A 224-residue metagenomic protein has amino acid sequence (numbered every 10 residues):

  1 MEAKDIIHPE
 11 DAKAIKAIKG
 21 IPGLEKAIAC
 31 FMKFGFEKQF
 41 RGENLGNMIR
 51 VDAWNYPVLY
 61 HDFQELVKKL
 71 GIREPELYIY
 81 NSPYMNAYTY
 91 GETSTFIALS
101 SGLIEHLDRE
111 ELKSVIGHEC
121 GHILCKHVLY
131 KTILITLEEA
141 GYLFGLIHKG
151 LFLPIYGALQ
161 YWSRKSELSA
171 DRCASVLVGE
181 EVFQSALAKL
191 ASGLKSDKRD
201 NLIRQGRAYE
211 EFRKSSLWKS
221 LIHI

Functional and structural regions predicted by a protein language model:
M1-T93, Y156, I224: Hydrophobic or amphipathic, alpha-helical segments that drive membrane association/targeting
G23, Y80-T89, T93, L177-I224: Active-site-proximal gating segments in proteases and membrane effectors
R50-W54, L99-S114, A158-R164: Short pre-active-site segment immediately N-terminal to the catalytic Zn-binding motif
Y80-M85, L103, E138-A140: Short glycine-enriched loops at secondary-structure junctions
T93-T95, A140: Short, hinge-like loop/turn segments at secondary-structure boundaries
L107, I116-C125, S169, C173: Active-site His/Glu-centered metal-binding helix of metallohydrolases
C120-E139, G145: Catalytic Zn2+-binding segment of zinc metalloproteases
G141-D200: Metalloprotease/metallohydrolase-associated module, dominated by Zn2+-dependent proteases
